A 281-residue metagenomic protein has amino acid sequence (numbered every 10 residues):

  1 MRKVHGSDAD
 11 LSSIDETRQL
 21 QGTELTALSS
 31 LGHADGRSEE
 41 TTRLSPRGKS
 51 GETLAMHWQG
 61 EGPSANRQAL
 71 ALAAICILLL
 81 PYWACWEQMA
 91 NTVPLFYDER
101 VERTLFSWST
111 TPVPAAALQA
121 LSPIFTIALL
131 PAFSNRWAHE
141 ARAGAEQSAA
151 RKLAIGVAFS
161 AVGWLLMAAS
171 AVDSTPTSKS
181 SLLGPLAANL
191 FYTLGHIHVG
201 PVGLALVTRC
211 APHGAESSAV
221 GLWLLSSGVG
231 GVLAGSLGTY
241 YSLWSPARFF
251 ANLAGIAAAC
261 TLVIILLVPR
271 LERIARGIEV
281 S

Functional and structural regions predicted by a protein language model:
M1, A247-P269: Symmetry-related core transmembrane helices of the 12-TM Major Facilitator Superfamily/SLC fold
M1-P94, D98-T104, F133, W137-A143 (+1 more regions): Intracellular loop-helix junctions on the cytosolic face of multi-pass helical membrane proteins
W108-A141, G156-W164: Transmembrane alpha-helices of Major Facilitator/SLC transporters
P112, L183, H213-L222: Loop-to-transmembrane helix entry/capping segments in MFS-fold secondary transporters and related SLC/MFSD carriers
A120, I124, A158, L190 (+2 more regions): Transmembrane alpha-helical cores of Major Facilitator Superfamily
I155-T177: C-terminal ends and interior cores of transmembrane alpha-helices in multi-pass membrane transporters/permeases
P176-H198: Hydrophobic core of transmembrane alpha-helices in multi-pass small-molecule transporters, especially MFS/SLC-type
H198-A211: Intracellular juxtamembrane helix-capping segments at the cytosolic ends of symmetry-related transmembrane helices
